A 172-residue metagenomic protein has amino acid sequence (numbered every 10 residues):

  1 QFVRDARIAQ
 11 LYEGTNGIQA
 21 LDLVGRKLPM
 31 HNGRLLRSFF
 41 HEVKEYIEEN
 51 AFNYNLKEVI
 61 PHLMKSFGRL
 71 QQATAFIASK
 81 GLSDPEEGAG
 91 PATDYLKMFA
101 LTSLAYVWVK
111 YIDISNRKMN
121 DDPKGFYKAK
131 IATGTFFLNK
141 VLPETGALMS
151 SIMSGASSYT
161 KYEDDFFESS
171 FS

Functional and structural regions predicted by a protein language model:
Q1-G25, T93-Y106: Conserved phosphate/anionic-ligand binding catalytic regions in large, soluble enzymes, centered on
D5, A9-Q19, M30-R34, S38-V43 (+1 more regions): Structured mid-domain segments that build the active-site/substrate or prosthetic-cofactor binding neighborhood
K27-H31, E42-S172: C-terminal amphipathic alpha-helical interaction region
